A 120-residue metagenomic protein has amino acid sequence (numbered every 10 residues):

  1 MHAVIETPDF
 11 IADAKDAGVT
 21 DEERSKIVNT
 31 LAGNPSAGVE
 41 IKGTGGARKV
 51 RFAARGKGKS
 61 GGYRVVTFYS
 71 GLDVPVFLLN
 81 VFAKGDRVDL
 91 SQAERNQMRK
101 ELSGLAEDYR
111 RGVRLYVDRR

Functional and structural regions predicted by a protein language model:
M1-E22, Y116-R120: Arg/Lys-rich, positively charged N-terminal/basic patches that mediate binding to nucleic acids
E6, I27, T44-R48: A generic structural signal for short beta-strands and their flanking turns/coil linkers
D9, G18-V39: Compact soluble domain cores
D21-R24, S60, R95, R99: Amphipathic alpha-helical transducer elements in NTP-driven molecular machines
G38-V81, D86: Basic/aromatic recognition patch in beta-strand/loop cores that engages polyanionic ligands
Y69-R120: Enriched for short, Lys/Arg-rich terminal
